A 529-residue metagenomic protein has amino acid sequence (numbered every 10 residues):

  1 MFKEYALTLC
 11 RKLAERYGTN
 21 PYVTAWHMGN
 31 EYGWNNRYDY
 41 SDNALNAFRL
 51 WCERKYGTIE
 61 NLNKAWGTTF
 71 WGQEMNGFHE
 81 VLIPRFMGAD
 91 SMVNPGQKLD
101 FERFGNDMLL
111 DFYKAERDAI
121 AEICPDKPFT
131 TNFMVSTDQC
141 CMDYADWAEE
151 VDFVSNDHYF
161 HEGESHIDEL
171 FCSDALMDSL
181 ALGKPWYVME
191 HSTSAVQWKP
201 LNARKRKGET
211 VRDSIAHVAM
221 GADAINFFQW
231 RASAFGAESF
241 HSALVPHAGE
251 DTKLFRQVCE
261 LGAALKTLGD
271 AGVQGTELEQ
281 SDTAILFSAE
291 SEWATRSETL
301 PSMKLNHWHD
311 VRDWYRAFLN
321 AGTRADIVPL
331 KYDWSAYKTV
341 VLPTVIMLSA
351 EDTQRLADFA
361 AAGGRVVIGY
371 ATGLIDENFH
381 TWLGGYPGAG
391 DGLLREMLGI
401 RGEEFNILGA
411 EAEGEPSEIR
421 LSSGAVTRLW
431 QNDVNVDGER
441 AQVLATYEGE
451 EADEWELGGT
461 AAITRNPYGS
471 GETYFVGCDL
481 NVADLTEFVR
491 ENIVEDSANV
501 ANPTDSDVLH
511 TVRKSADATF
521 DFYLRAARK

Functional and structural regions predicted by a protein language model:
M1-F153, D157-F160, E164-L170: Polysaccharide-binding and catalytic clefts of secreted carbohydrate-active enzymes
V81, D152, N156-K529: Carbohydrate-binding surfaces of carbohydrate-active enzymes
